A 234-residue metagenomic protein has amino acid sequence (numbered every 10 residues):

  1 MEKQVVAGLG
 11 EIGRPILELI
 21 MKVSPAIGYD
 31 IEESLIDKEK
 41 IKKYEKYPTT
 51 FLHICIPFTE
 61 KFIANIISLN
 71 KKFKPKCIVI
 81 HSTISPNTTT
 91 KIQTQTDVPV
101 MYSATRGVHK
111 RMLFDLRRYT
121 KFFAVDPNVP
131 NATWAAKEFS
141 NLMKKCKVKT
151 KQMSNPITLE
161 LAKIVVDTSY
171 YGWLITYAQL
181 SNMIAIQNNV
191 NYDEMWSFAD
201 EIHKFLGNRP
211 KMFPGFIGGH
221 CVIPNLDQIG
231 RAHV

Functional and structural regions predicted by a protein language model:
M1-Y47, F51: NAD(P)+-binding Rossmann beta1-loop-alpha1 motif at the extreme N-terminus of oxidoreductases
E39-C77: Rossmann-like NAD(P)-binding element
E45, L113-L116, R209-P214: Solvent-exposed alpha-helices and their adjacent loops that cap or buttress functional pockets in soluble metabolic
I56, I66-I67, P75-C77, T83-T158 (+1 more regions): Rossmann-fold dinucleotide-binding core
I157-L161, Y171-H233: Interdomain hinge/lid region at the active-site interface of Rossmann-like NAD(P)-dependent oxidoreductases
